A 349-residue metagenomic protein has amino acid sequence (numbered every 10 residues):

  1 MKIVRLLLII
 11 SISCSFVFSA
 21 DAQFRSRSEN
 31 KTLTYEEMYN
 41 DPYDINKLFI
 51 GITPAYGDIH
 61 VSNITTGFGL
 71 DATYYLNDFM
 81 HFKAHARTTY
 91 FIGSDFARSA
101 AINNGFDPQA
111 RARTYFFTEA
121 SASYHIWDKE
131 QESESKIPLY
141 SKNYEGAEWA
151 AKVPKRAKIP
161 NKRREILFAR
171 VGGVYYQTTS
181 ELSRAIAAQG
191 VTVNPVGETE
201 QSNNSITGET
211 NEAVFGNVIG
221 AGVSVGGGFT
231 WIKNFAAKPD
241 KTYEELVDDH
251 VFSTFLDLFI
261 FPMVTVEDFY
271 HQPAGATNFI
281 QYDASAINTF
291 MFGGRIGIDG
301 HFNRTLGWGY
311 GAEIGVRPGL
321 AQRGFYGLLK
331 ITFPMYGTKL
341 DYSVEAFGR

Functional and structural regions predicted by a protein language model:
A22-F49, Q131-R164, A237-D249, T338-R349: Outer-membrane beta-barrel biogenesis signature
Q23-H85, T89, F96, Y176-S183 (+2 more regions): Short glycine/proline- and aromatic-enriched beta-strand/turn motifs that initiate or cap beta-hairpins
L33, Y176-Y310, V316-L320: Outer-membrane beta-barrel transmembrane domain signature
N46-L48, S62-F68, A112-A120, E165 (+4 more regions): Residues that define the transmembrane beta-barrel architecture of outer-membrane proteins
I50-Y56, F68-L70, A84-Y90, P138 (+6 more regions): Transmembrane beta-barrel strands of outer-membrane/channel proteins
S62-Q131, G220-G222, W231-K233, L258-M263: Glycine- and aromatic-enriched membrane insertion/assembly motifs of diderm outer-membrane and organelle channel
D78-A84, D128-S133, F235-A236, F302-A312 (+1 more regions): Repeated loop/turn-to-beta-strand initiation elements of outer-membrane beta-barrel proteins
F117-S133, R323-R349: Outer-membrane beta-barrel "beta-signal"
